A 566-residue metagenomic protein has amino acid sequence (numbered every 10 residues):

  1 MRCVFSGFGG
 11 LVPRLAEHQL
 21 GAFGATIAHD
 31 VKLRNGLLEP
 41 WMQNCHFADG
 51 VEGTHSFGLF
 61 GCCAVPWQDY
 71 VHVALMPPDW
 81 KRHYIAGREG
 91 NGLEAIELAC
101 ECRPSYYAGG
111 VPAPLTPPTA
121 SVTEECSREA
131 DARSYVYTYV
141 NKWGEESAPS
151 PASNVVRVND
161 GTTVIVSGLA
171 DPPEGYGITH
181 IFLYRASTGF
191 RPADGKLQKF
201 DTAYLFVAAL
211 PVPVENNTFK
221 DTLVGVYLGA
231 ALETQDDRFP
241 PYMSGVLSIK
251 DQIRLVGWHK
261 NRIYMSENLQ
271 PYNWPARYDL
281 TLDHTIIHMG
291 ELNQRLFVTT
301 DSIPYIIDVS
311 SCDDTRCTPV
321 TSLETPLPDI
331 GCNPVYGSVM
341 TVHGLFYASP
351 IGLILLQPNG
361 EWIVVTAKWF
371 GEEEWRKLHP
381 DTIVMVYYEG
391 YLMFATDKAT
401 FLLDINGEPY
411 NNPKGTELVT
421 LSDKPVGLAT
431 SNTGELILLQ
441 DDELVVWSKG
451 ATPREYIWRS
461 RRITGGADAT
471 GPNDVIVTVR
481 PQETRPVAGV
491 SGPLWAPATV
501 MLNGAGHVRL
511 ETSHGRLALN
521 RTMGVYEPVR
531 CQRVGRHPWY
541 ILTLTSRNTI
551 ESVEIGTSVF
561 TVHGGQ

Functional and structural regions predicted by a protein language model:
M1-R88, T123, A132-S134, K142 (+5 more regions): Beta-sheet repeat architectures centered on beta-propellers
R2-A25, H29-N35, D49-N261, M265-Y278 (+1 more regions): Disordered, low-complexity "stalk" and linker segments at domain junctions of extracellular and cell-surface proteins
Y84-A86, I249-W258, L296-T300, Y305-I306 (+3 more regions): Short beta-strand motif characteristic of blades in beta-propeller domains
A95, R185, M265, I306 (+3 more regions): Conserved blade-register residue in beta-propeller folds
V140, Y184-G189, W258, Y264-N268 (+5 more regions): Predominantly extracellular/luminal cell-surface or secreted proteins
T234-D236, N273-L280, T321-P328, G371-E372 (+1 more regions): A short beta-strand motif characteristic of beta-propeller blades
Y242-M243, T285, L292, P334 (+2 more regions): Beta-rich catalytic cores
F297-T325: Surface-exposed extracellular loop regions of Gram-negative outer-membrane beta-barrel proteins
